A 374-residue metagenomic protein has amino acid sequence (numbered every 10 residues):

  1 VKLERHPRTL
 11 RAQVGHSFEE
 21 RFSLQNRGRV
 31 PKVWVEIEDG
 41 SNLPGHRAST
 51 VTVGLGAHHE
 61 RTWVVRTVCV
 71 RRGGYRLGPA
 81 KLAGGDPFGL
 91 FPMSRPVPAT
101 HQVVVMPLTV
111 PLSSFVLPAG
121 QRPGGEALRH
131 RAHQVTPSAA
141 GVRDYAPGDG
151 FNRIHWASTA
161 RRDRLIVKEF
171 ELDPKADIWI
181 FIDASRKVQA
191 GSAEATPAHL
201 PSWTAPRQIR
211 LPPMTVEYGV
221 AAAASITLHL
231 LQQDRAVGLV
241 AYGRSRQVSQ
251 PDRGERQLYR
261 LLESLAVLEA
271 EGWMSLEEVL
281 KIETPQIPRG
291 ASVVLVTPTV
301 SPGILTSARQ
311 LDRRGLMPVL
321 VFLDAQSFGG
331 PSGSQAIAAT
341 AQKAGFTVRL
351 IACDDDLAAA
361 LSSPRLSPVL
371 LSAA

Functional and structural regions predicted by a protein language model:
V1, V267-A374: Von Willebrand factor type A / integrin I
V1-V248, S292-V296, Q310: An amphipathic, basic-hydrophobic helix/alpha-beta surface used to engage anionic, phosphate-rich ligands or surfaces
F170, H229-L231, D252-Q257, I282-I287 (+1 more regions): Short, conserved, surface-exposed binding loops centered on an aromatic residue
A193, D252, S363: Short aromatic-enriched loop/helix-cap "lid" or pocket-rim segments at secondary-structure transitions that line
Q247-E278: Short, charged loop segments at secondary-structure junctions
